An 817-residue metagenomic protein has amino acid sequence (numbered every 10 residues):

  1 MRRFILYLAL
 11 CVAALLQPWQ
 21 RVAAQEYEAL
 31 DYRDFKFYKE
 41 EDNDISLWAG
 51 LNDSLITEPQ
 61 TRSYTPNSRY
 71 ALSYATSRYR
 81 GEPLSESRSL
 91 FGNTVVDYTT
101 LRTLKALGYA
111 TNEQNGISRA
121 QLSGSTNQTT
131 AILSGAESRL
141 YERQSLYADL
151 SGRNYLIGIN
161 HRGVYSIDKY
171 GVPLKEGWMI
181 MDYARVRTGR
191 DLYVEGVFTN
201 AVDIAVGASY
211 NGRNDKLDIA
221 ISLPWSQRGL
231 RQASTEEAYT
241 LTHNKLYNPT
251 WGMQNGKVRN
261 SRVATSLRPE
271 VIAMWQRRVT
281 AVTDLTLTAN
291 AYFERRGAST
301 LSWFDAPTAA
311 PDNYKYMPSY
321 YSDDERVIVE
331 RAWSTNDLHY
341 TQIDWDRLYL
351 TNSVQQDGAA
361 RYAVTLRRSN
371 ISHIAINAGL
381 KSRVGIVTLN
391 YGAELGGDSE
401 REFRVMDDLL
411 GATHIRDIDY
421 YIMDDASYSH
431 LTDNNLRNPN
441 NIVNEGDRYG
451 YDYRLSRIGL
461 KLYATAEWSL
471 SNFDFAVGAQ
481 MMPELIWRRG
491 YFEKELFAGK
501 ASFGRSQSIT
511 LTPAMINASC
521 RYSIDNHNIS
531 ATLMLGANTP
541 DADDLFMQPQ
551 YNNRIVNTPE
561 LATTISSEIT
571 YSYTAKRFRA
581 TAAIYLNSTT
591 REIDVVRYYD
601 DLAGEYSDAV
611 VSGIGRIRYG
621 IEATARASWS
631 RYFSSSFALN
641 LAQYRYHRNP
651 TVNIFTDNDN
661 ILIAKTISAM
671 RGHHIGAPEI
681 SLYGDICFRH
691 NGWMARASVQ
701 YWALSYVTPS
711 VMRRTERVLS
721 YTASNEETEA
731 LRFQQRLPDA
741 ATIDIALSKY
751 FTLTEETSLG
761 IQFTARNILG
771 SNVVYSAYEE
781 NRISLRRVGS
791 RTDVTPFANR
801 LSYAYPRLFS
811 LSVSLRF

Functional and structural regions predicted by a protein language model:
F4, Q25-R33, Y701-S720, L747-F817: C-terminal beta-signal and adjacent terminal beta-strands/loops of Gram-negative outer-membrane beta-barrel proteins
E58-Q60, T94-K169, E176-G177: A beta-strand signature from Gram-negative outer-membrane beta-barrel systems, especially the internal plug domain
Y155-R231, V263-A281: Transmembrane beta-barrel wall of Gram-negative outer-membrane proteins
L217-M274, G297-T365, Y428-V443, V595-R597: Acidic/polar loop-and-plug regions of large Gram-negative outer-membrane beta-barrel proteins
S234, N438-I442, L485-L496, Y522-S567 (+4 more regions): Surface-exposed extracellular loop regions of Gram-negative outer-membrane beta-barrel proteins, predominantly
Y247-E270, M274, S506-M515, S519 (+4 more regions): Outer-membrane beta-barrel signature, preferentially recognizing the C-terminal barrel domain of Gram-negative
A363, T388-I524, P549: Signature of Gram-negative outer-membrane beta-barrel scaffolds
S469-N472, I584-S588, Y606-R713, R816: Gram-negative outer-membrane beta-barrel transporters
